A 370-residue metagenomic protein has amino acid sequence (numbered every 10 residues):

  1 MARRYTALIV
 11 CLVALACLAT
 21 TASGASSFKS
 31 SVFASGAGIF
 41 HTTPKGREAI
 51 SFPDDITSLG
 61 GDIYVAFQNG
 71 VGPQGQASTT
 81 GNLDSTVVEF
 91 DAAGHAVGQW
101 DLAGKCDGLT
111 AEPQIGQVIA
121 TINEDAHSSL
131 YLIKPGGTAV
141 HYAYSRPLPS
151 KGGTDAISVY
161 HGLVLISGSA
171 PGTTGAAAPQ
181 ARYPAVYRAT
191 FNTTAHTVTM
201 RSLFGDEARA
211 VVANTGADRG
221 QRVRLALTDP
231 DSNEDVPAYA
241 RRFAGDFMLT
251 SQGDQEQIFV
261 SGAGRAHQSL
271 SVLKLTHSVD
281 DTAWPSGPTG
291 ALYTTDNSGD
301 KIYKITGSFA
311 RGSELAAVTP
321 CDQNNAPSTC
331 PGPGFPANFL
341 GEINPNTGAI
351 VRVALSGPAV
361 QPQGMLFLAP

Functional and structural regions predicted by a protein language model:
M1-I9: Bacterial N-terminal signal peptides that target proteins for export
R4, L18-A19: A detector of low-complexity, intrinsically disordered, Ser/Thr/Gly/Pro/Ala-rich segments
I9-L18: Bacterial N-terminal signal peptides
T20-G24: Sec/Tat signal peptide C-region and signal peptidase I cleavage site
A25-P370: Sequence/structural signature of beta-propeller domains
